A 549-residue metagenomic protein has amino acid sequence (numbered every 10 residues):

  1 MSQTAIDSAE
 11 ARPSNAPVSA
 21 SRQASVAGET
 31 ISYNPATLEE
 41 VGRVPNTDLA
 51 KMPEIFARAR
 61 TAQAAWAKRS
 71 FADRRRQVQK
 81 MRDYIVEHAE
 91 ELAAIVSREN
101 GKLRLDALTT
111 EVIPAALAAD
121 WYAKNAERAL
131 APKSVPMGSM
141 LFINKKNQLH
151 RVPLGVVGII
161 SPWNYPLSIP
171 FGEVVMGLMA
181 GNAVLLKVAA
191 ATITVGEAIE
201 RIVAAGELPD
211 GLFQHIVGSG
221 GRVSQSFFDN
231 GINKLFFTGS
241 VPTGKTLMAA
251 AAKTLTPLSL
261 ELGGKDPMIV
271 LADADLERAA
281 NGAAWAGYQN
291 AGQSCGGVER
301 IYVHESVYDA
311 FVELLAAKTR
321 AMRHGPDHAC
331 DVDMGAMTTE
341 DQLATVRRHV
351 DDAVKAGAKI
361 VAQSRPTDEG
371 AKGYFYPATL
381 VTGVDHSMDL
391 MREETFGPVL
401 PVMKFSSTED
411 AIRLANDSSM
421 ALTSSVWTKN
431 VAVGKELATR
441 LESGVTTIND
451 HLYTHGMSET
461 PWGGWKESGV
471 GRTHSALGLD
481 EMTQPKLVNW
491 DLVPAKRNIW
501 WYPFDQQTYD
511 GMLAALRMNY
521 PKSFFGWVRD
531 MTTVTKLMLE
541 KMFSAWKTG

Functional and structural regions predicted by a protein language model:
S2-K145, T338, V528-T548: N-terminal Rossmann-like NAD(P)+-binding subdomain of aldehyde/semialdehyde dehydrogenases
N34-R43, I232, R323, D368 (+1 more regions): Conserved C-terminal structural/oligomerization subdomain of aldehyde/semialdehyde dehydrogenase
L38, R74, V96, A119 (+9 more regions): Residue-level signal for inorganic ion chemistry
E40-T47, T61-K68, G158-I159, M268-V270 (+5 more regions): Short, well-ordered beta-strand elements within core beta-sheets of diverse protein domains
K51, R222-V223, D410: Short acidic active-site motifs
Q63, A67, R82-I85, A89 (+18 more regions): Structural signal for hydrophobic packing residues in well-ordered secondary-structure cores of soluble enzyme domains
P136-R278, F405: Rossmann-like NAD(P) dinucleotide-binding subdomain of oxidoreductase/dehydrogenase enzymes
K234, P242-D385, I448, K541: ALDH superfamily catalytic-core signature
